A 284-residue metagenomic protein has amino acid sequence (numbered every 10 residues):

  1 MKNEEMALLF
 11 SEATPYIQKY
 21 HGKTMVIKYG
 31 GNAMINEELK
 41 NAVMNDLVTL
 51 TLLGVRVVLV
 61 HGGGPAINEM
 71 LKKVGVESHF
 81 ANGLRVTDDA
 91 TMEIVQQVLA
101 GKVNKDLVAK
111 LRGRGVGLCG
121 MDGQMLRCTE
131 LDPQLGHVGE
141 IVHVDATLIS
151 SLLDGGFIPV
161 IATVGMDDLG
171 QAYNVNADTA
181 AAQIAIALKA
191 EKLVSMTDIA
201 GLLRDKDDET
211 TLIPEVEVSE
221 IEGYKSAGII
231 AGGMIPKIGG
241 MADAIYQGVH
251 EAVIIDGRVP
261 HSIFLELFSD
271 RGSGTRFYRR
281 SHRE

Functional and structural regions predicted by a protein language model:
M1-R258, L265, R271, Y278-E284: Nucleotide/pyrophosphate-binding catalytic subdomain
